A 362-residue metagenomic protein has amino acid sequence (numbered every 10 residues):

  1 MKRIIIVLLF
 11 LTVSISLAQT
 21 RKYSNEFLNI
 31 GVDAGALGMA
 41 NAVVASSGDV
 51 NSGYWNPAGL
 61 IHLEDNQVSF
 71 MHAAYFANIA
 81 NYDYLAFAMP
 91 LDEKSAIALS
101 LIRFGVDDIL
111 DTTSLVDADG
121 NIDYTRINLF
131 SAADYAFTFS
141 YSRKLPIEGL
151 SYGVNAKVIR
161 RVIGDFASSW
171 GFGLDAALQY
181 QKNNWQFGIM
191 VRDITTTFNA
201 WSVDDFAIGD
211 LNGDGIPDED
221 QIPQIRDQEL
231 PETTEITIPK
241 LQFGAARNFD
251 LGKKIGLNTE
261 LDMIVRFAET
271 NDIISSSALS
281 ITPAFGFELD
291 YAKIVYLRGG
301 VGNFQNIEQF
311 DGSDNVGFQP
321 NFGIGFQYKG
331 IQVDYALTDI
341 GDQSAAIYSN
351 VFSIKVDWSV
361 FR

Functional and structural regions predicted by a protein language model:
M1-I4: Positively charged n-region of N-terminal signal peptides that target proteins for export
L9-L17: Hydrophobic h-region of N-terminal signal peptides that target proteins for export in Gram-negative bacteria
I15-S16, S69, F206: Residues in and immediately flanking transmembrane alpha helices
Q19-A36, V44, N81-A86, P90-R362: Outer-membrane beta-barrel porins/channels
L28-I30, S52, A58-H62, Y75-N78 (+1 more regions): Short secondary-structure boundary/capping segments within folded domains
G35-I61: Single transmembrane alpha-helix segments in multi-pass membrane proteins
G38-V44, Q67-A77: Short strand-turn segments of transmembrane beta-barrel domains in outer membranes, especially the first one or two
